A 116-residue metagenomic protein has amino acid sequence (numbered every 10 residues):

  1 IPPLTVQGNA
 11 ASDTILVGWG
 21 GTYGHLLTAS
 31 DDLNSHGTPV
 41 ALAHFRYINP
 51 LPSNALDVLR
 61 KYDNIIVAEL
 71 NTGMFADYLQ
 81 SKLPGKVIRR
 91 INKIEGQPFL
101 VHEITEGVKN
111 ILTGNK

Functional and structural regions predicted by a protein language model:
I1-T14, L27-D31: Glycine-/acidic-rich phosphate or pyrophosphate-binding loops and their flanking alpha/beta elements
V6-A10, D57-R60, S81: Solvent-exposed alpha-helices and their adjacent loops that cap or buttress functional pockets in soluble metabolic
A10-T14, H36-P39, K61-D63: Short coil/turn connectors at secondary-structure junctions
Y23-V58: Generic long, charged, amphipathic alpha-helical segments
D63, E69-K116: Peripheral docking tails and interdomain loops at the edges of cofactor- or intermediate-handling domains
